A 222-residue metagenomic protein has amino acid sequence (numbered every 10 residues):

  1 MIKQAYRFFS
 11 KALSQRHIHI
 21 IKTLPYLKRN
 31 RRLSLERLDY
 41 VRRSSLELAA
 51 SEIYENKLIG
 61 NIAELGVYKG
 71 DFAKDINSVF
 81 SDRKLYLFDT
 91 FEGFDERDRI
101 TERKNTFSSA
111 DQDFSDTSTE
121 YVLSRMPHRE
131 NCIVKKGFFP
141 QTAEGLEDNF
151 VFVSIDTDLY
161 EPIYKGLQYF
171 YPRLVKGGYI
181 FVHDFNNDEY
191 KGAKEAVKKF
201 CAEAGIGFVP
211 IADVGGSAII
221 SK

Functional and structural regions predicted by a protein language model:
M1-D39: Membrane-proximal basic amphipathic "stem/tether" segments
Y26-R37, E47, L58-K222: S-adenosylmethionine/decaboxylated-SAM
R42-S45: N-terminal pre-P-loop "Q-motif" helix
A49-S51: Pre-Walker A adenine-sensing motif
Y54-N56: Short helix-capping/linker segments at secondary-structure and domain boundaries
